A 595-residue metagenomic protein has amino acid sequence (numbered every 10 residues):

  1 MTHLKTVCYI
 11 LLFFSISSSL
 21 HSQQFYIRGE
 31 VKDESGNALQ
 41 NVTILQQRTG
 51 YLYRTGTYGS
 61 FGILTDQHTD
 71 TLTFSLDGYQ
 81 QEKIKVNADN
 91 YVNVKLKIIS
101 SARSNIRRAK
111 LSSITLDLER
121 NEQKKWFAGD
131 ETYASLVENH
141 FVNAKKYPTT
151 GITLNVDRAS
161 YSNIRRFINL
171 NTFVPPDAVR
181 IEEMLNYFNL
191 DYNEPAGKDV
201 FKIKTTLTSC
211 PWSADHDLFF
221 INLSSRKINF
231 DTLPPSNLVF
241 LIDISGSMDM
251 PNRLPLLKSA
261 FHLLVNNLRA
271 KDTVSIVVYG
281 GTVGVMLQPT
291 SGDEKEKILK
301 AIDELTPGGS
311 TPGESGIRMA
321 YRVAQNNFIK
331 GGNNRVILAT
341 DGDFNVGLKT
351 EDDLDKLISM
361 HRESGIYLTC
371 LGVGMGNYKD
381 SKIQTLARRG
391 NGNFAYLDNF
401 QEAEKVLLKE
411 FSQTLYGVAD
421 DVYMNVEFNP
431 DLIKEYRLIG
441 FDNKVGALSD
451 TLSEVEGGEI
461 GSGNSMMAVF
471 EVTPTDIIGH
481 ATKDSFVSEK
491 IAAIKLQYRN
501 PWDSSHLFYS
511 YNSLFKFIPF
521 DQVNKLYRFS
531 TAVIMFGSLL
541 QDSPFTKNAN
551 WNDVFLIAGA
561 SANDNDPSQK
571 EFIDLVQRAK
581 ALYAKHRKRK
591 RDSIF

Functional and structural regions predicted by a protein language model:
Q24-Q40: Structural motif
N37-L39, G62-D70, V86-A88, M466 (+1 more regions): Short Pro-Gly-centered beta-turn/loop motif in secreted/extracellular proteins
Q46-R48, T73-I84, N90, I98-S101: A short, solvent-exposed loop/turn motif at the edges and junctions of modular extracellular/periplasmic domains
T49-S60: Short, acidic Ser/Thr/Gly-rich low-complexity loop/linker segments typical of extracellular and cell-surface proteins
H68-G78, Y161-R166, A387: A short, solvent-exposed beta-strand micro-motif common in secreted/extracellular proteins
N87-Y161: Surface-exposed, low-complexity/disordered segments and acidic/polar micro-motifs at processing/linker regions
N143-K146, A159-R165, Y416-D420, I433 (+2 more regions): Long, acidic serine/threonine- and proline-rich intrinsically disordered regions
F201-V422, L452, T475-F486, S568 (+1 more regions): Exposed acidic/Ser/Thr-rich ligand/metal-binding surfaces
